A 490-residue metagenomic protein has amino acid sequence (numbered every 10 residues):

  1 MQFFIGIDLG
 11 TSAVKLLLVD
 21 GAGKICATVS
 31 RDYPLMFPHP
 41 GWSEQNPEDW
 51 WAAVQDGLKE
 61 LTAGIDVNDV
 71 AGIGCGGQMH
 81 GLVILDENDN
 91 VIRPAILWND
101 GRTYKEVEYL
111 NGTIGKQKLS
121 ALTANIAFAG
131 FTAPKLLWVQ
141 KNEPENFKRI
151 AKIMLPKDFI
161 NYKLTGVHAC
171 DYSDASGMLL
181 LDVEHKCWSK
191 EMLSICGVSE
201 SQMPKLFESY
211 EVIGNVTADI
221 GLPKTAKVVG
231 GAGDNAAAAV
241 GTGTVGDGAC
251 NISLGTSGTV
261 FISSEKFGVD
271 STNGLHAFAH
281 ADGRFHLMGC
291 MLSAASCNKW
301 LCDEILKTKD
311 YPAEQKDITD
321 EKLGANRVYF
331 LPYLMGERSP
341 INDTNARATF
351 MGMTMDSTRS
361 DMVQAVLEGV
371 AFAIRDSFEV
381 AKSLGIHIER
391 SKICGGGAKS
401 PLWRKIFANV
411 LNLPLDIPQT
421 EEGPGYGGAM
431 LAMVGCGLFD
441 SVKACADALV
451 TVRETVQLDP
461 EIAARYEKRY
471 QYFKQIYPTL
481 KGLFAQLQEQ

Functional and structural regions predicted by a protein language model:
M1-R93, A121, R149, G221-K227 (+2 more regions): N-terminal glycine/serine-rich phosphate-binding loop of ATP-dependent small-molecule kinases, especially carbohydrate
I5-G6, Y104, N111-I126, P134-C170 (+3 more regions): Active-site core segments that coordinate phosphate-bearing ligands/cofactors across diverse enzyme families
G23, N46, I73, D100 (+3 more regions): Residue-level signal for inorganic ion chemistry
K59-W98, I126-T132, N161-D182, K205-E208 (+1 more regions): Short beta-strand-loop/turn "lid" adjacent to the catalytic site in phosphate-handling enzymes
D66-D69, S199-Q202, H387: Short loop/turn motifs at secondary-structure junctions
E87-N90, Y109, T113: Hydrophobic or amphipathic alpha-helical targeting/insertion segments
L193-E211: A conserved helix-loop-beta module that forms one wall/lid of the active-site cleft in ATP-utilizing catalytic domains
